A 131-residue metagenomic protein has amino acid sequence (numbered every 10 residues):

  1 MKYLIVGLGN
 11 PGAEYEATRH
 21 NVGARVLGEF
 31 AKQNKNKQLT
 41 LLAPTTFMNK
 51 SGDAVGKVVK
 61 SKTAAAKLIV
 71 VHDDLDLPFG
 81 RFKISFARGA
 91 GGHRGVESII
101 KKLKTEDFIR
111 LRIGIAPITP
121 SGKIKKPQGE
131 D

Functional and structural regions predicted by a protein language model:
M1-A87, E97-R112, P117-G129: Nucleotide and nucleotide-moiety/phosphate-recognizing core
A90: Conserved TIR/SEFIR loop-to-helix hotspot centered on a Trp-containing motif with a nearby acidic residue
H93-G95: Catalytic beta-strand-to-alpha-helix segment of the class III nucleotidyl cyclase homology domain
